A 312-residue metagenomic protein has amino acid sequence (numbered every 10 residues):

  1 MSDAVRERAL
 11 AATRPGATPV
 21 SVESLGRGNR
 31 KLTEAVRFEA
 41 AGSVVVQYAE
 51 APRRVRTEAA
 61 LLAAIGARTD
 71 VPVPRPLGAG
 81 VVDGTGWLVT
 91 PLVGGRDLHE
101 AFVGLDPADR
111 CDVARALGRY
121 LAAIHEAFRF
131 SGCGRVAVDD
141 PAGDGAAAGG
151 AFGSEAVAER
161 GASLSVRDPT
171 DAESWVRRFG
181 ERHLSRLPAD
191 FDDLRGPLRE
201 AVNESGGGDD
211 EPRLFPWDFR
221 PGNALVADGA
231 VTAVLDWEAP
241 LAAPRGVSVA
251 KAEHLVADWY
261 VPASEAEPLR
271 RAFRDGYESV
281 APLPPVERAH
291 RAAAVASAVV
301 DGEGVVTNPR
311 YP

Functional and structural regions predicted by a protein language model:
M1-A9, V113-Y120, L198, V299 (+1 more regions): Secretory targeting signatures
S2-G16, E126-W217: An alpha-helical support segment within catalytic cores of ATP-dependent transferases
D3-E7, A59, E267-R271: Short, surface-exposed alpha-helical segments at coil->helix boundaries
P15-E23: Conserved N-terminal boundary motif of the eukaryotic protein kinase catalytic domain
E23-V166: ATP-binding pocket architecture of kinase catalytic cores
L25, R30, P244, A250-P312: Helix-rich C-terminal or lid/interface subdomains of diverse kinases
N29-V36, G86, G196-V247: Active-site acidic catalytic loop and adjacent metal/ATP-binding pocket of ATP-dependent phosphoryl transfer enzymes
D109, V113, E211, E265 (+1 more regions): Conserved acidic
